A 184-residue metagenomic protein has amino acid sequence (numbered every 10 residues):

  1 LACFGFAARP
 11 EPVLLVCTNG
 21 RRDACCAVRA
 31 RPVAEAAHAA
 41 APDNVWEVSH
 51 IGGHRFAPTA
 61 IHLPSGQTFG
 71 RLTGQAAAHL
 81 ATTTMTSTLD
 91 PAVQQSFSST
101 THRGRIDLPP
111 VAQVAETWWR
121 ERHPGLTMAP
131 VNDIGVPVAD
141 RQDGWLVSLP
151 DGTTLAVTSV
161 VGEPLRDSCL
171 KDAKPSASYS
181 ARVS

Functional and structural regions predicted by a protein language model:
L1-S184: Histidine/cysteine-enriched polar flanking segments
